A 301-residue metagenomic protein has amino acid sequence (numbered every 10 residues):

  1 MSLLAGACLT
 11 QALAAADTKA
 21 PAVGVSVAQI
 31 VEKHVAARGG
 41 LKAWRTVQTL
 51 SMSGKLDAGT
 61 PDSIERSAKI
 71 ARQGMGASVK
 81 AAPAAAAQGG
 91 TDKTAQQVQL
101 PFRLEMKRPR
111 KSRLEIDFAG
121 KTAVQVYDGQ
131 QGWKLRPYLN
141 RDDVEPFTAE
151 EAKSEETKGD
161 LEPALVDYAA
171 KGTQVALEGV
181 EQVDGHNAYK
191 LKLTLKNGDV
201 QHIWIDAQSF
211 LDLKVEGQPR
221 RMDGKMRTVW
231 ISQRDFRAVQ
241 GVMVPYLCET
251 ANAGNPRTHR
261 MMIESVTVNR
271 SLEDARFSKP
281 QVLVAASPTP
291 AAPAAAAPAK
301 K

Functional and structural regions predicted by a protein language model:
M1-Q11: Bacterial N-terminal signal peptides
A14-P21, K80-Q88, S287-K301: Long, low-complexity intrinsically disordered segments that are proline/alanine-rich with interleaved serine/threonine
A22-V23, V27-N140, G172, A176-L177: N-terminal mature ectodomain segment of secretory-pathway/periplasmic proteins
S67-A71, A149, C248, R276-A285: Short intrinsically disordered coil segments
P83-A85, G89-T94, K153, R220-S232: An anionic, turn-rich surface loop/hairpin at beta-sheet edges that serves as a generic interaction/coordination patch
K121, V180-V282: Gly/Pro-enriched, hydrophobic low-complexity segments that function as extracytoplasmic propeptides/linkers
W133-L161: Acidic/charged, solvent-exposed loop-and-adjacent secondary-structure segments enriched in E/D, K/R, S/T, and G/P
S154-K192, D212-K214: Short, conserved active-site entrance elements at the starts or edges of catalytic domains
